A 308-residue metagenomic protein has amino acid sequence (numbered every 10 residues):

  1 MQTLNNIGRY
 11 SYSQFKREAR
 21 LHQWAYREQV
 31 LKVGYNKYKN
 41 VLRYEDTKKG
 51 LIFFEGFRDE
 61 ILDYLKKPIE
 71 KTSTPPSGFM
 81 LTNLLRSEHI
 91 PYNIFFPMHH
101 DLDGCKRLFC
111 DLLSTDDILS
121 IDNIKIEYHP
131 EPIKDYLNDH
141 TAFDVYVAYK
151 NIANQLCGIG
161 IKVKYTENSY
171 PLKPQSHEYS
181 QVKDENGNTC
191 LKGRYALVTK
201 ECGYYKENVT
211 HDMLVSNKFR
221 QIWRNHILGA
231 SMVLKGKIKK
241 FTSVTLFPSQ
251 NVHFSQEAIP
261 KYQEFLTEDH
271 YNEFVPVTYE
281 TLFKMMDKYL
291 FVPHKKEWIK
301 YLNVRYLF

Functional and structural regions predicted by a protein language model:
M1-E131: Nuclease-adjacent, charged terminal/linker segments that flank catalytic cores
R86-P91, L137-N138, L214-R224: Phosphate/oxyanion-binding active-site loops and adjacent basic polyanion-contact surfaces
K106, P171-K173, V252-K261: A short acidic (Asp/Glu
I118-N154: Active-site metal-binding core of divalent-cation-utilizing nuclease and nuclease-like domains
D144-V147, C157-E167, N225: Conserved catalytic cores of phosphodiester-cleaving nucleases, focusing on short active-site segments
V147-G160, A230-L234: Active-site beta-strand-loop-beta-strand hairpin of nuclease catalytic cores that positions key catalytic residues
S169-S243: Acidic, metal/cofactor-coordinating or nucleic-acid-engaging core segments within structured domains
P248, Q256-F308: Polybasic (Lys/Arg-rich)
